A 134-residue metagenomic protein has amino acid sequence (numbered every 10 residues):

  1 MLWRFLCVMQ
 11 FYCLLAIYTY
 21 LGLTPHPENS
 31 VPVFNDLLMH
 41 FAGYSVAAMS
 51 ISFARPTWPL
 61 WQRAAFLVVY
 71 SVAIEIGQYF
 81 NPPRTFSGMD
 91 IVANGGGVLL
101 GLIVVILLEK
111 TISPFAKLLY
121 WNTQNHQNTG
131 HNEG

Functional and structural regions predicted by a protein language model:
M1-I91, G95, L99-G134: Bulky hydrophobic segments
